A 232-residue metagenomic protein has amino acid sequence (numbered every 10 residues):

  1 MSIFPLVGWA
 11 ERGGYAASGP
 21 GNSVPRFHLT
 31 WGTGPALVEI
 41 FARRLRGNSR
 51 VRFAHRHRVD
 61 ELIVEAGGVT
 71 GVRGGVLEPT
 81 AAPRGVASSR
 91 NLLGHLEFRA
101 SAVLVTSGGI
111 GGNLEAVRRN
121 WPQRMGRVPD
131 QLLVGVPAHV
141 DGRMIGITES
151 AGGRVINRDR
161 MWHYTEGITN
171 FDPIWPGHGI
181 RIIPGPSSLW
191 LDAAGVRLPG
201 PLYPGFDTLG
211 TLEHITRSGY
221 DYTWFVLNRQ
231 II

Functional and structural regions predicted by a protein language model:
M1-I3, A42-L45, S49, S107 (+3 more regions): Structural signal for hydrophobic packing residues in well-ordered secondary-structure cores of soluble enzyme domains
M1-L96, A100, L114-V117, E166-T169: Conserved redox-cofactor binding core of oxidoreductases
W31, L133-G135, R181: A generic secondary-structure micro-motif detector that highlights 1-2 residue hydrophobic/ambivalent hotspots embedded
W31-P35, E39, A138, G142 (+1 more regions): Electropositive phosphate-/nucleotide-binding environments in soluble metabolic enzymes
A54-R56, T70, G74-G75, V105-S107 (+4 more regions): Generic beta-strand/beta-sheet core signal
D60, L77-P79, V105, G109-G111 (+3 more regions): Short, glycine-/Ser/Thr-/acidic-enriched flexible segments
T80-F171: Glycine-rich loop(s) and the adjacent beta-strand/alpha-helix scaffold that form part
I145-I147, G153-I232: An anion/pyrophosphate-binding glycine-rich loop and adjacent beta-alpha core in soluble alpha-beta enzymes
